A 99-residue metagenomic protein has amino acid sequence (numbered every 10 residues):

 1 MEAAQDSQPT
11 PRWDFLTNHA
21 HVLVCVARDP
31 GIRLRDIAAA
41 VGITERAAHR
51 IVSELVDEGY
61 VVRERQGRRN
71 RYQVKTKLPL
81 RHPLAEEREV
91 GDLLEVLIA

Functional and structural regions predicted by a protein language model:
M1-S7, P79-A99: Amphipathic alpha-helical dimerization/coiled-coil segments that flank or bridge DNA-binding/regulatory modules
E2-H21: Short alpha-helical segments that sit at the start of domains
V24-R28: Short, locally clustered residues in the helix-turn-helix/winged-helix DNA-binding domain
D29-R33: Short capping segments at the starts of secondary-structure elements
A39, V56-D57: Alpha-helical residues within the helix-turn-helix
R46: Key DNA-contact positions within bacterial/archaeal DNA-binding proteins
R65-R71: Short, Lys/Arg-rich nucleic-acid/phosphate-binding segment
